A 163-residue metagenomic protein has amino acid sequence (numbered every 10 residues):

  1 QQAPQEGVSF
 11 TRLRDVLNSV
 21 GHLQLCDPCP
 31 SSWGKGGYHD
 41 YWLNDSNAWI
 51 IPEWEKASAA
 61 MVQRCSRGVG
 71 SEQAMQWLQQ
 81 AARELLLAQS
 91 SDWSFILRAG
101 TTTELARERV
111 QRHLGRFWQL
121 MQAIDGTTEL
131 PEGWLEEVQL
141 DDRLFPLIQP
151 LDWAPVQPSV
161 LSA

Functional and structural regions predicted by a protein language model:
Q1-A163: Active-site and substrate-binding clefts of carbohydrate-active enzymes
